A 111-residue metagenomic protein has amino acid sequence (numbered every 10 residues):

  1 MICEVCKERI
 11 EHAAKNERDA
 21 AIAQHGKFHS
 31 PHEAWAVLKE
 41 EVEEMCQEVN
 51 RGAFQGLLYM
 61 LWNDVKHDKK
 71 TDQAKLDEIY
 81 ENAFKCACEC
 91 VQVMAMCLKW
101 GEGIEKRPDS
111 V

Functional and structural regions predicted by a protein language model:
M1-V111: Flexible "arm" and connector segments at domain edges
